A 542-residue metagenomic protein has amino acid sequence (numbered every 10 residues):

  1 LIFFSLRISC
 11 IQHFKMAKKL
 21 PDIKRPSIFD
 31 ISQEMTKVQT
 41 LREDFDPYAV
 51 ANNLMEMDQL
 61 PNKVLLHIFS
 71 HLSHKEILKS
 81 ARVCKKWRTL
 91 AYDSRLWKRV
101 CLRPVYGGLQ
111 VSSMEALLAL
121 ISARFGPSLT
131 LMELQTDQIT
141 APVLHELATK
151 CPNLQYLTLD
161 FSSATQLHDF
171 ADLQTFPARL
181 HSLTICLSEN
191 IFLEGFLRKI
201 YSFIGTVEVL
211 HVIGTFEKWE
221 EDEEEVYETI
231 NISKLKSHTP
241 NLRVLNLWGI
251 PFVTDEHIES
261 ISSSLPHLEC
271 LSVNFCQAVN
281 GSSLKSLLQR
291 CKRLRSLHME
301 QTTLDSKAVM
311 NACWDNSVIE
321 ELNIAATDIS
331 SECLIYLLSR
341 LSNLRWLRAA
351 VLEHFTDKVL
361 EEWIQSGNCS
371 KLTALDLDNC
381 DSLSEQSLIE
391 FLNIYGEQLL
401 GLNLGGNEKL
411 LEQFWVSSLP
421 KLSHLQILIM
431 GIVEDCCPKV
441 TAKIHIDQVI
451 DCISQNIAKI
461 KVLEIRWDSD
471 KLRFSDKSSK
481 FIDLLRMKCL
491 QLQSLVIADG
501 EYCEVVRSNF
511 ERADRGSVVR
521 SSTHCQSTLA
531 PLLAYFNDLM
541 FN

Functional and structural regions predicted by a protein language model:
I2-F3, T441: Intrinsically disordered, low-complexity serine/threonine-rich segments
F3-F4, F14: Aromatic (phenylalanine/tyrosine) cluster motif
C10-V226, I230-T239, V244-L247, T254-S262 (+5 more regions): N-terminal adaptor-interaction module of cullin-RING ubiquitin ligase components
F14-A51, F196-R198, T206, I213 (+8 more regions): C-terminal capping region of solenoid repeat domains
H267-E269: Coil-to-helix interface segments in alpha-helical RNA-associated scaffolds, predominantly tandem hairpin repeats
